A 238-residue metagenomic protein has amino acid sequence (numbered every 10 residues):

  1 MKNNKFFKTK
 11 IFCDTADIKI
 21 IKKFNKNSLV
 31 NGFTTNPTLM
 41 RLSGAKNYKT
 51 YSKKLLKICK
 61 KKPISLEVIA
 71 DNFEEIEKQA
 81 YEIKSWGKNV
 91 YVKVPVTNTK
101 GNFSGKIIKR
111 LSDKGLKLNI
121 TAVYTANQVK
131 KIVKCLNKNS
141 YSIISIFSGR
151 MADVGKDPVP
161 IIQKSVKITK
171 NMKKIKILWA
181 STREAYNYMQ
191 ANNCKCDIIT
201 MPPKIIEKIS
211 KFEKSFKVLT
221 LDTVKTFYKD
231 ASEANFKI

Functional and structural regions predicted by a protein language model:
K2, F6-K22, K26-V30, T34-K114 (+1 more regions): Active-site beta->alpha loop and helix N-cap motifs at the rims of alpha/beta catalytic domains
K2-K5, F212-F216: Intrinsically disordered, low-complexity coil segments
A45-K46, I76-K78, S104-G105, K130-C135 (+1 more regions): Short secondary-structure transition/capping segments
L116-E207, E213-A234: Catalytic alpha/beta core domains of metabolic enzymes, predominantly
